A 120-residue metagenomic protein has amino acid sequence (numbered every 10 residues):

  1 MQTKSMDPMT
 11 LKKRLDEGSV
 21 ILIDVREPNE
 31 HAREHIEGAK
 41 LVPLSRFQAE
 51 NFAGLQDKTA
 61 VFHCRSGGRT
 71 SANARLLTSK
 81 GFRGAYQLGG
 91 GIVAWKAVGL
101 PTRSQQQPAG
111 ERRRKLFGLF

Functional and structural regions predicted by a protein language model:
M1-I21, P28-T59, R69-F120: Rhodanese-like catalytic fold shared by cysteine-dependent sulfurtransferases and DSP/PTP-type phosphatases
H63-C64: Short, surface-exposed ligand- or partner-binding patches at beta-edge/loop junctions that are enriched in aromatics
